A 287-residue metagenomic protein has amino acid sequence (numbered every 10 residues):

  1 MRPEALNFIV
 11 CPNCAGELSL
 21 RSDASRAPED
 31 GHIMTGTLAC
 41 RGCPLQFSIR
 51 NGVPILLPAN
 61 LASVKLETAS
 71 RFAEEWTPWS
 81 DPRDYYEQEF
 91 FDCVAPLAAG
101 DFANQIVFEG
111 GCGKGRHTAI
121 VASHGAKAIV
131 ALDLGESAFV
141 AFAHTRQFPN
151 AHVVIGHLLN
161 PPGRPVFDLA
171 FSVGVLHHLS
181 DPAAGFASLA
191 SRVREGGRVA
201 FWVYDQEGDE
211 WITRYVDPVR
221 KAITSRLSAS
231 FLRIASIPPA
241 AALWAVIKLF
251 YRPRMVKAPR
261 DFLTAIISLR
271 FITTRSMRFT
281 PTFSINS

Functional and structural regions predicted by a protein language model:
M1-P165, L169: Conserved N-terminal segment of class I S-adenosyl-L-methionine
D133, I155, G174, V203-D205: Glycine-rich, histidine-containing beta strand-loop boundary motifs that form or position
R146, S180, R194: Short conserved AdoMet
L169-D181: A short SAM/SAH-binding and catalytic strip from SAM-dependent methyltransferases
H178-F186, F201: Repeat-solenoid scaffold signature
A183-E195: A short glycine-rich, Lys/Arg-flanked "PGG" loop and its adjoining helix->strand segment in the class I
R198-I234: Conserved class I S-adenosyl-L-methionine
R214, T224-S287: Substrate-binding/catalytic lobe of Class I Rossmann-like enzymes that use SAM or dcSAM, i.e., the mid-to-C-terminal
